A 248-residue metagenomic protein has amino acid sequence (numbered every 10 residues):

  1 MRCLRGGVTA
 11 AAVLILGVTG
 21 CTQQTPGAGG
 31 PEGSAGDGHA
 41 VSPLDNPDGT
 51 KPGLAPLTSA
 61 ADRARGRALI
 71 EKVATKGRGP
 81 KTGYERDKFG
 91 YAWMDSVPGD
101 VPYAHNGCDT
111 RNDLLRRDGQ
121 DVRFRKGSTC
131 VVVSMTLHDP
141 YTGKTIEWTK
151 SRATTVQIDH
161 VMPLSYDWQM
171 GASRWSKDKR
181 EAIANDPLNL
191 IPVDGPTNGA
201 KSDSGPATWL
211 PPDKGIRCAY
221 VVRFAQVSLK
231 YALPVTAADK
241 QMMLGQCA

Functional and structural regions predicted by a protein language model:
M1-T19: Sec-dependent bacterial lipoprotein signal peptides
G17, Y103-A104, K126, L190 (+2 more regions): Secretory pathway export signals and precursors
G20-T25: Bacterial signal peptide processing site
G30-E32: Extended alpha-helical scaffold segments
A35-P140, K144, T149-R152: Cell wall/extracellular polymer interaction/catalysis modules
V132, P140-A248: Domain-level detector of nuclease and nuclease-like folds in predominantly extracellular/periplasmic contexts
